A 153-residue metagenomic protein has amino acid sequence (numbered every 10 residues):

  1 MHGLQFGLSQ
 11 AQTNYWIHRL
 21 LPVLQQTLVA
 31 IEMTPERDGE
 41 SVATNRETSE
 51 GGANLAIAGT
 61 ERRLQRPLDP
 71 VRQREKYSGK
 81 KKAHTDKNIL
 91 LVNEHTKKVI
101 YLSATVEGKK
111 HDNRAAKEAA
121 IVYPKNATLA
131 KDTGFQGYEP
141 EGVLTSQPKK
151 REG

Functional and structural regions predicted by a protein language model:
M1-G153: Short, well-ordered secondary-structure "scaffold" segments embedded in the functional core of diverse domains
